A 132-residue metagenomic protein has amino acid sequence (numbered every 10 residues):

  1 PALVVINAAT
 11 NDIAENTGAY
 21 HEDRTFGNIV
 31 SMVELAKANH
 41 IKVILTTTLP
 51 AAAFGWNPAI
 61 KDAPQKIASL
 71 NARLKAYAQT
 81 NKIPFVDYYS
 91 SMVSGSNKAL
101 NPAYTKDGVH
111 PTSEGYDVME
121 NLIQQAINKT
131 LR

Functional and structural regions predicted by a protein language model:
P1-F26, L49-A53: Oxyanion-hole/transition-state-stabilizing segment in secreted/luminal serine hydrolases and related acyltransferases
A2-A8, D12, L35-A36, I41-T47 (+2 more regions): Structural recognition of the beta-strand scaffold that forms the well-ordered cores of secreted hydrolase catalytic
Y20-H21, E34, D62-A63: A generic structural signal for short
H21-V30, K66-L70: Charged helix-capping and loop-helix junction motifs
V30-K37, K75, Q124: A structural alpha-helix within SAM-dependent methyltransferase catalytic domains
L49-R132: Catalytic His-Asp segment of secreted/periplasmic serine-dependent ester chemistry enzymes
